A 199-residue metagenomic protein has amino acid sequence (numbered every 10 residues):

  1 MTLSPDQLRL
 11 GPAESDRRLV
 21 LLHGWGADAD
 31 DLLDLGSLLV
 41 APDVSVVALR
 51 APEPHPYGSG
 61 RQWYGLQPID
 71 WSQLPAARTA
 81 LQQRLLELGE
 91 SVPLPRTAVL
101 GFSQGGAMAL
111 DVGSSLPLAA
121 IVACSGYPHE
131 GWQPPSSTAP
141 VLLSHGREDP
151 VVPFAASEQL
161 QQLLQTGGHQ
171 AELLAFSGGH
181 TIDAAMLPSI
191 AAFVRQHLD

Functional and structural regions predicted by a protein language model:
M1-L94: Serine-hydrolase catalytic machinery in alpha/beta-hydrolase-like enzymes
D34, D111-V112: Active-site signature of alpha/beta-hydrolase-fold catalytic machinery across serine- and Asp/Cys-nucleophile hydrolases
V92-F102: Alpha/beta-hydrolase fold nucleophile elbow
G101-G105, A109: Gly/Ala-rich beta-loop-alpha elbow adjacent to hydrolase catalytic centers
P117-P128: A conserved short beta-strand
P128-T138: Conserved serine/cysteine hydrolase catalytic core
L142-H145, D149: Short beta-strand/loop motif that positions the catalytic acidic residue of the alpha/beta-hydrolase fold
A155-D199: C-terminal catalytic histidine-bearing segment of alpha/beta-hydrolase fold enzymes
